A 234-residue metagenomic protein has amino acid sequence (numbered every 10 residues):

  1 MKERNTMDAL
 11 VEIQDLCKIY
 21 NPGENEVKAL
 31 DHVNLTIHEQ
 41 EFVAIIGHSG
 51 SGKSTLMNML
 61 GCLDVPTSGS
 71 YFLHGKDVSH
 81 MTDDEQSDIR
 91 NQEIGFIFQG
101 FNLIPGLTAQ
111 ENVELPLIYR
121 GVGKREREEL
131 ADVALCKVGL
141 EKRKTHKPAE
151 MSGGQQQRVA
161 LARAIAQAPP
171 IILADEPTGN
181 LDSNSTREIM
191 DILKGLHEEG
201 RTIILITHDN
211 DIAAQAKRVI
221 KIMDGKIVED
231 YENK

Functional and structural regions predicted by a protein language model:
M1-I19, E229-K234: ABC-family P-loop ATPase nucleotide-binding domain
D8-I222: ABC family nucleotide-binding domain
V219-Y231: H-loop (His-switch) and adjacent beta-strand-loop-beta switch element of ABC-type ATPase nucleotide-binding domains
